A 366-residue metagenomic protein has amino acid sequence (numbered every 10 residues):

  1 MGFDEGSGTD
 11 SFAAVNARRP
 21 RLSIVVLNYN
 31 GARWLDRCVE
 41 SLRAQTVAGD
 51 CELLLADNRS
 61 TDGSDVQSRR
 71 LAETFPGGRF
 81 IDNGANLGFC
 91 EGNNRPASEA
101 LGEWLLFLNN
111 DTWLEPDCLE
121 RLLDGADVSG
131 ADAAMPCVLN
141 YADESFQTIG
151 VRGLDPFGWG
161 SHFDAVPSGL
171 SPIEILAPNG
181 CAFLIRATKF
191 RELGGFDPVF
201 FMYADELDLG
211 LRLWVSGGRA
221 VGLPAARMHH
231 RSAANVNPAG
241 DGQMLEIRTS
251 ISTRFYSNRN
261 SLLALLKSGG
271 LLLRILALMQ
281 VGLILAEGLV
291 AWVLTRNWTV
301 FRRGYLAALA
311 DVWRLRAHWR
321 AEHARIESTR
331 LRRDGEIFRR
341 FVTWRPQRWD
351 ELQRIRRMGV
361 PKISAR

Functional and structural regions predicted by a protein language model:
E40-D50: Short, acidic, metal-binding catalytic loop of nucleotide-sugar glycosyltransferases
S41, D57-S68, A85, E115: A conserved acidic beta->alpha catalytic loop
D82-A100, N110, R121: Glycine-rich, basic loop-to-helix element that forms the pyrophosphate-binding segment of sugar-nucleotide handling
L105: Short aromatic/hydrophobic "clamp" motif used to bind/position activated sugar donors
W113-V151: Conserved donor NDP-sugar-binding/catalytic core segment of glycosyltransferases
L154-I175: Short, flexible, basic/aromatic active-site loop/helix in glycosyltransferases
L176-A234: A short, conserved alpha-helix in the catalytic core of glycosyltransferases
L271-R366: Non-catalytic, C-terminal membrane-associated alpha-helical segments of glycosyltransferases
